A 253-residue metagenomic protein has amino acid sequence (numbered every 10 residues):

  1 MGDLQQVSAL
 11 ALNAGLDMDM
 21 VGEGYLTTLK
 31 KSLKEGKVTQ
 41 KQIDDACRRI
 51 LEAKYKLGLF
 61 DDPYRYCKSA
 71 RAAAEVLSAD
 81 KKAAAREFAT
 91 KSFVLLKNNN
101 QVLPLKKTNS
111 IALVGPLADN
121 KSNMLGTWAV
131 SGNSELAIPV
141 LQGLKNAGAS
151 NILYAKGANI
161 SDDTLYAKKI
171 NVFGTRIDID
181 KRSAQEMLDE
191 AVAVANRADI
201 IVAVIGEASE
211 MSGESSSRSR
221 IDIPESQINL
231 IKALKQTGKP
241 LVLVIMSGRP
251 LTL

Functional and structural regions predicted by a protein language model:
M1-A89: Active-site or pore-adjacent capping/gating segments
M1-L4, L26-Q40, E52, A83-L253: C-terminal non-catalytic regions of proteins with extracellular/luminal or membrane-system context
